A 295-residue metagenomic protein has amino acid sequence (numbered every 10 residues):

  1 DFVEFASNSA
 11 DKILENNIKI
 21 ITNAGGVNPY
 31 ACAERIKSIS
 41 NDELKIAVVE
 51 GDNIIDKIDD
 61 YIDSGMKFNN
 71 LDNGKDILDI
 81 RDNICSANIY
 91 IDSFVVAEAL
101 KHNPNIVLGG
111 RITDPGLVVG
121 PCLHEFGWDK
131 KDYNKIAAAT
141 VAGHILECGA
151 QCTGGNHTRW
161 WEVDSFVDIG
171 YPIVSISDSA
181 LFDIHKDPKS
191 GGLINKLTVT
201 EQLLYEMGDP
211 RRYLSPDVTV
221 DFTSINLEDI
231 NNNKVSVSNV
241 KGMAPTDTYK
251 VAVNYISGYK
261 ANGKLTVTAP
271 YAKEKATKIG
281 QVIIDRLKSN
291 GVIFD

Functional and structural regions predicted by a protein language model:
D1-P121, F126, V141, K196-D217 (+1 more regions): Alpha/propeptide regions of enzymes that mature by internal proteolysis
D1-V3, D56-I62, N103-V107, W161-V167 (+1 more regions): Phosphate-binding glycine-rich loops and adjacent basic patches that engage nucleotide phosphates, nucleic-acid
G26, S86-I89, K131-K135, E147 (+2 more regions): Hydrophobic alpha-helical scaffolding
T113-D114, C152, S179-L181, K189-S190 (+2 more regions): Short, glycine-/Ser/Thr-/acidic-enriched flexible segments
G120-F126, S177-K186, I256-L265: Short acidic (Asp/Glu) and glycine-rich catalytic loops that position anionic groups and cofactors
N134-A244: A conserved active-site cap/scaffold subdomain adjacent to cofactor or substrate pockets
L227-D295: C-terminal catalytic subdomain
